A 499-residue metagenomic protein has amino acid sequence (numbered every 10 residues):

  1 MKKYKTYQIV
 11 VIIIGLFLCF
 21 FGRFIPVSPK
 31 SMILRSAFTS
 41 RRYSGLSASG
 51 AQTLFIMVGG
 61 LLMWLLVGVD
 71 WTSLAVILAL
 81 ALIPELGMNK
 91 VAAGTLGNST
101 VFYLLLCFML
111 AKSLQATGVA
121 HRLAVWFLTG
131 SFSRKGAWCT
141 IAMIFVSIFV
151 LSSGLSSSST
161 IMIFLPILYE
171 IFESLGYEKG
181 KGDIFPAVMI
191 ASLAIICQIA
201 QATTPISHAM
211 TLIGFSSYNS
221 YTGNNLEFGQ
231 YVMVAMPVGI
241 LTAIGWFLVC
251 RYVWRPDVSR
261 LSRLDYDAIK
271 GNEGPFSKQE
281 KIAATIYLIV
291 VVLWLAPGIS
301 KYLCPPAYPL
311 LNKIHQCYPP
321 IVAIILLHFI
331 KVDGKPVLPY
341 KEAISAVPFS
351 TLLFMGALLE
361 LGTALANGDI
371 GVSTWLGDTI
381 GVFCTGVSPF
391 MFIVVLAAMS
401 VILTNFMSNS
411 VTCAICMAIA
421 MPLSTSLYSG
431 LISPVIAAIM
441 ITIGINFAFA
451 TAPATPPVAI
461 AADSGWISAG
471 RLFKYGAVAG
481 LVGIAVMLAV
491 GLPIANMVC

Functional and structural regions predicted by a protein language model:
M1-Y103, Q230-D378, V478-I484, A489-C499: Hydrophobic transmembrane alpha-helices of multi-pass small-molecule transporters
R42, T72-L78, L82-K179, I344-S345 (+1 more regions): Membrane-embedded alpha-helical segments and adjacent helix-loop junctions characteristic of multi-pass solute
G59-L66, A116-G130, F329-Y340, A398-I402 (+1 more regions): C-terminal ends of transmembrane helices
G60-V69, S147-S157, I195-P205, F329 (+2 more regions): Transmembrane alpha-helix interface/packing and boundary motifs in multi-pass membrane proteins, characterized by
I83-L86, A116-A120, T129-R134, I171-P186 (+4 more regions): Juxtamembrane helix-boundary/capping and inter-helix hinge elements in multi-pass membrane proteins
L104, A137-V150, Y177-A200, L226-V234 (+3 more regions): Alpha-helical transmembrane segments of multi-pass membrane proteins
S158-E173, Y177, D183-N219, V234-L264: Transmembrane-helix bundle segments that line or gate the permeation/cavity pathway in multi-pass membrane proteins
A209-Y231, L261-D265, P456-V478, V490-C499: Transmembrane alpha-helical segments and their short flanking loops that form helix-hairpins/helix-helix interfaces
